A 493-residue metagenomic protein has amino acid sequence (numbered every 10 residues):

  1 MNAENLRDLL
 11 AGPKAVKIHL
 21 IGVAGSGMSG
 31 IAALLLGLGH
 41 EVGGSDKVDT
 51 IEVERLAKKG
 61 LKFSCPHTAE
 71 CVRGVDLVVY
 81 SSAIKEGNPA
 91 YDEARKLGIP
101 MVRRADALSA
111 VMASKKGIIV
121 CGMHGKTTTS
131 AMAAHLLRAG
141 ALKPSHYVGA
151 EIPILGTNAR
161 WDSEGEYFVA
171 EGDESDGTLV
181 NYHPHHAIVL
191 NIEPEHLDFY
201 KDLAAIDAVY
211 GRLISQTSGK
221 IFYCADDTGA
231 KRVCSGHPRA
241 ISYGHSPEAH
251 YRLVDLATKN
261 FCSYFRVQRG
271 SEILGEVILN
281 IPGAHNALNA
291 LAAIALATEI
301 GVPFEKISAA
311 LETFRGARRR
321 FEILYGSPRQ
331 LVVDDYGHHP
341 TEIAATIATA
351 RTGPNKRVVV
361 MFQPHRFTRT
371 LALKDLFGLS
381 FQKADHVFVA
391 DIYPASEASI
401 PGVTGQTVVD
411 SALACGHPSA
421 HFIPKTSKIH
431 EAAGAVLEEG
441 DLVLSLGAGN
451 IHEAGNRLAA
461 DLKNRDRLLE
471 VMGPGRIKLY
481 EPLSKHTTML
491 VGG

Functional and structural regions predicted by a protein language model:
M1-E52, A57-L61, G74, V78 (+7 more regions): ATP-dependent carboxylate-amine ligase
L20, L34, A105-E151: Walker A (P-loop) phosphate-binding motif
G44, C65, R103, H146 (+2 more regions): A structural preference for short, hydrophobic beta-strand core positions in alpha/beta folds
T50-A57, S64, E70-Y80, I84-R103 (+9 more regions): Acidic, Mg2+-coordinating active-site environments of NTP-dependent enzymes
P66-A69, E174, T426-S427: Conserved SAM/SAH-binding loop
A83-K85, G125-K126, E174-G177, E193-E195 (+5 more regions): Short glycine-rich anion-binding loops that position phosphate/pyrophosphate groups of nucleotides and phosphorylated
K143-V169: Glycine/threonine-rich beta-strand-loop-alpha-helix active-site module that forms ligand/phosphate-binding
E166-S175, V332-H338: Switch II (G3) loop of P-loop NTPases
